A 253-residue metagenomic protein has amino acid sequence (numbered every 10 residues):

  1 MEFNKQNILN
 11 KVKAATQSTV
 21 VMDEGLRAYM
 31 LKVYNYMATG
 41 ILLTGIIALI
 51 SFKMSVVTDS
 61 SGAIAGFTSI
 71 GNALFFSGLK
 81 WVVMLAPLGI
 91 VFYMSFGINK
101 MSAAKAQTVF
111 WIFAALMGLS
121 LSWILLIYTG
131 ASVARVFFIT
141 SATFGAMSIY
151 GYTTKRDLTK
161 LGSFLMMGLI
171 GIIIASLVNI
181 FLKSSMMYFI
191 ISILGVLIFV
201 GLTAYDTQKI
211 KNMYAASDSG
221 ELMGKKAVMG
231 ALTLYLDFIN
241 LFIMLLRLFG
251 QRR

Functional and structural regions predicted by a protein language model:
M1-R253: A hydrophobic alpha-helical transmembrane-helix feature that marks the membrane cores and membrane-interface segments
